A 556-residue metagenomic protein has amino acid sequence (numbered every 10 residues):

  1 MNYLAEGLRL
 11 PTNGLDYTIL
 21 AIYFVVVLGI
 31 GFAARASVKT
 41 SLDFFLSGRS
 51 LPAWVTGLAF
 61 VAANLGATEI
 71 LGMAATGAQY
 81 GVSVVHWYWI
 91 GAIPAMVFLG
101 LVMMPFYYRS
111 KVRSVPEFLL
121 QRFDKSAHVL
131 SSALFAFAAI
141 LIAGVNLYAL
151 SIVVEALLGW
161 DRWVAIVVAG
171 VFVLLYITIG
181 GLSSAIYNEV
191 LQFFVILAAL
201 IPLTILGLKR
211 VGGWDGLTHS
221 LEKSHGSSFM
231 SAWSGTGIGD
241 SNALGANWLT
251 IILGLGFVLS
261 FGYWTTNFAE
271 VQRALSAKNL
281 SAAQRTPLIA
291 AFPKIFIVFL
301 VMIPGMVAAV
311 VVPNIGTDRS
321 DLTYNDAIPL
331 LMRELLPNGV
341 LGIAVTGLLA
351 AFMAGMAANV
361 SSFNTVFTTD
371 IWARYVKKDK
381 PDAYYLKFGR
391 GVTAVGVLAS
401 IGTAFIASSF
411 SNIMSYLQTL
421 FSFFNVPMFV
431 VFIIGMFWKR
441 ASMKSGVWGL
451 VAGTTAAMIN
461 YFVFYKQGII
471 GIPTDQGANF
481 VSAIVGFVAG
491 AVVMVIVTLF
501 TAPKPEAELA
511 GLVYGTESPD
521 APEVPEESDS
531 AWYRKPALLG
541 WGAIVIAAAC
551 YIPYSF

Functional and structural regions predicted by a protein language model:
M1-F556: Membrane-embedded helix-loop-helix hairpins and adjacent transmembrane boundary segments in multi-pass transporters
